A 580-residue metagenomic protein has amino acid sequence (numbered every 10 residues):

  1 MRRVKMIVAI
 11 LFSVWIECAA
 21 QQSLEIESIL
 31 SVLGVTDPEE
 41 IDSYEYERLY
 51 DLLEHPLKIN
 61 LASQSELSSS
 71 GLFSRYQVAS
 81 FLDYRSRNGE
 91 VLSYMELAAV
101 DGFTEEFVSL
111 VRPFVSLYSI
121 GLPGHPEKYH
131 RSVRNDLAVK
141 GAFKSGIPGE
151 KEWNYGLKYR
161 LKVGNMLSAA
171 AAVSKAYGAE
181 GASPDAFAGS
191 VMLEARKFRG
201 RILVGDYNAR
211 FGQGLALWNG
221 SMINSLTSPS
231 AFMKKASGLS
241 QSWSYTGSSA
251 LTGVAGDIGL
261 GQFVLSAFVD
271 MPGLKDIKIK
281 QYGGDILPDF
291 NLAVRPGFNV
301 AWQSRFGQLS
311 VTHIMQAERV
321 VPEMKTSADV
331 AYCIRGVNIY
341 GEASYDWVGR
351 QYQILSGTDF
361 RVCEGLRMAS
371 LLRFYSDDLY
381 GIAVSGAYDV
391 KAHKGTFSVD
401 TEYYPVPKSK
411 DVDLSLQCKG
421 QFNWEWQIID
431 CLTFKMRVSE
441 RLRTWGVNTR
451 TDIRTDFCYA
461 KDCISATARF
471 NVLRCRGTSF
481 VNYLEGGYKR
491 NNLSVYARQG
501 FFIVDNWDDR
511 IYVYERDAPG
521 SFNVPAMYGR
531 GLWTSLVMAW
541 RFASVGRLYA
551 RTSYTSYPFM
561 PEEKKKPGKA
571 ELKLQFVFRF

Functional and structural regions predicted by a protein language model:
M1-S23: Bacterial Sec-dependent N-terminal signal peptides
A20-L193, K197, R201, D206-R210 (+1 more regions): Compositionally biased linear targeting/interaction segments
E152, S249-L251, A293, F298 (+3 more regions): Exposed, low-structure sequence patches enriched in small/polar residues
S174-A188, S242-Y245, D346-V348, L473-R476: Outer-membrane beta-barrel proteins
S183-L239, W243-P272, A369-S370, F374-D377 (+3 more regions): Outer membrane beta-barrel
N224-K234, I277-P288, D517-G520: Surface-exposed loop/turn segments flanking beta-strands in extracellular/periplasmic regions
L239-Y245, I286-F290, N523-M527: Extracellular/periplasm-exposed beta-strand and loop segments of Gram-negative cell-envelope proteins, dominated by
A250-A301: Aromatic- and glycine-enriched pocket-lining scaffold segments that form the walls of small-molecule binding clefts
